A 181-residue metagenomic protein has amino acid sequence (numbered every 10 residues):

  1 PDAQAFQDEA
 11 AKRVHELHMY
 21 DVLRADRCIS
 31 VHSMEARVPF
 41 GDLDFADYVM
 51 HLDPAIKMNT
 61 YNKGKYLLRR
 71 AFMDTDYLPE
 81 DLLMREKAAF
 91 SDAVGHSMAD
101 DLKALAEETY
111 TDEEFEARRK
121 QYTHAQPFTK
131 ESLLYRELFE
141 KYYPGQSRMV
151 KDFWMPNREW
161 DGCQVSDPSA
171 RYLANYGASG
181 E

Functional and structural regions predicted by a protein language model:
P1-E9, E16-F128, S132-L133, E137 (+1 more regions): Mid-to-C-terminal catalytic subdomains of enzymes that bind/position adenosyl phosphate moieties or nucleic-acid
K141-P144: Flexible acidic/glycine-rich loop/turn elements at helix↔coil and beta-strand↔loop transitions within catalytic cores
M149-E181: C-terminal non-catalytic accessory extensions
